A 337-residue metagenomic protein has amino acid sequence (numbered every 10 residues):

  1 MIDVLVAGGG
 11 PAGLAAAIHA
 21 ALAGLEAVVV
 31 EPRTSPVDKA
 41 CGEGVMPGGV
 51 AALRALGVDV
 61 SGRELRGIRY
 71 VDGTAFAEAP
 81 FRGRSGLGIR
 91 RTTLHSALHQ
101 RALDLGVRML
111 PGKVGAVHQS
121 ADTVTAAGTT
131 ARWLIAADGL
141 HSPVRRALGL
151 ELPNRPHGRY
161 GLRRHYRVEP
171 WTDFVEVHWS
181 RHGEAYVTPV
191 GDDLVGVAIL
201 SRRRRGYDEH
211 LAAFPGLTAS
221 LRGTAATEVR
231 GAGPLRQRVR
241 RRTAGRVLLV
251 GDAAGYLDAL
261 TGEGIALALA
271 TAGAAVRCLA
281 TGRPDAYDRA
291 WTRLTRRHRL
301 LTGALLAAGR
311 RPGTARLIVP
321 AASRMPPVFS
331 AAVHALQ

Functional and structural regions predicted by a protein language model:
M1-A12: Beta1/beta-strand and adjacent pyrophosphate-binding region of the FAD-binding site in flavoprotein oxidoreductases
A7, A136-A137, L249: Redox-cofactor binding/interface segments in oxidoreductases and associated redox assembly factors
A7-G9, I18-C41: Glycine-rich FAD pyrophosphate-binding loop
D38-R69: N-terminal FAD cofactor-binding segment of flavoenzymes
A51, G62-A147, N154-R159: Conserved N-terminal helical subregion
G139-L217: Conserved FAD-binding catalytic core of PHBH/FMO-like flavoproteins
R203-C278: FAD/FMN-dependent oxidoreductases across multiple families
R277-Q337: C-terminal helical "tail/cap" subdomain of flavin- and related membrane-associated enzymes
